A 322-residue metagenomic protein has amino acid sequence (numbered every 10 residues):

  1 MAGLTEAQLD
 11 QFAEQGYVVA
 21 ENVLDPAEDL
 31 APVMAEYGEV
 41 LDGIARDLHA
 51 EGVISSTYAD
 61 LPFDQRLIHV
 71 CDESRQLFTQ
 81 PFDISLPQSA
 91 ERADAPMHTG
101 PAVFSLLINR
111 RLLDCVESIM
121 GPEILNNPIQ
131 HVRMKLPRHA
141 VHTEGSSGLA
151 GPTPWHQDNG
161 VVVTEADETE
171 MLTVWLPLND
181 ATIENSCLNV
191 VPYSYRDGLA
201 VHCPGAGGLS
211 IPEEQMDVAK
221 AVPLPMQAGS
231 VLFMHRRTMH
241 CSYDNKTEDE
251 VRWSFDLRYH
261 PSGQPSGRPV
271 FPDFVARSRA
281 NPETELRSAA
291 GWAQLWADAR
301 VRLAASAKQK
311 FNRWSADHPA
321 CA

Functional and structural regions predicted by a protein language model:
M1-E14, E21-W155: Non-heme Fe(II)-dependent double-stranded beta-helix
V19-N22, L125-I129, T173, C187-V190 (+1 more regions): A structural signal for short, well-ordered beta-strand segments and their strand-loop junctions that often border
L24-A27, V132-M134, G160, D180-I183 (+3 more regions): Short, solvent-exposed loop/turn segments at secondary-structure junctions
G43-D47, E51-I54, C187, C203-G205 (+2 more regions): Non-heme Fe(II)/2-oxoglutarate
H139-G148, W155, E165-A166, E184-V190 (+2 more regions): A short secondary-structure junction signal
S146, G151-Q157, A206-V218, D249 (+1 more regions): Short, surface-exposed loop/helix-turn segments at secondary-structure junctions that function as lids/hinges flanking
H156, G160-I183, P225-A228, F233 (+1 more regions): Short, conserved beta-strand element in jelly-roll/cupin
M171, D180-C241: Double-stranded beta-helix
